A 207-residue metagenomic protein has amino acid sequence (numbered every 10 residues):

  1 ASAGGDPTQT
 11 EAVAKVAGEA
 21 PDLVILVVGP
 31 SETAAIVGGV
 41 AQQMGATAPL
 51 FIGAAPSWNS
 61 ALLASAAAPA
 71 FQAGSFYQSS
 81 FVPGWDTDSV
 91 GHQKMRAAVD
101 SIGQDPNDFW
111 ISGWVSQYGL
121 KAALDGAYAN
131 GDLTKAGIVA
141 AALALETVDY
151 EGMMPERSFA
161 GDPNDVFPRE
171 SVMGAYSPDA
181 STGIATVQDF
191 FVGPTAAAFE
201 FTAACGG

Functional and structural regions predicted by a protein language model:
A1-G45, D86-V90: Extracellular/periplasmic Venus flytrap/periplasmic-binding protein
I36-V37, L120, M173: Residue-level signal for nonpolar/aromatic packing positions in well-ordered secondary structure
V40-Q117, T202-C205: Extracellular/periplasmic periplasmic-binding protein-like sensory domains
Q43, A122-A127: Active-site catalytic microenvironments for nucleophilic, acid-base chemistry
L63, G137-E146: Substrate-binding and catalytic surfaces of secreted/luminal carbohydrate-active proteins
W114-K121, A136: A structural signal for well-ordered alpha-helical segments within the folded catalytic domains of diverse enzymes
D125-A140: Short, charged, surface-exposed loops that flank catalytic or proteolytic processing sites
E146-G207: Solvent-exposed, acidic/polar segments of extracytosolic/periplasmic ligand-binding ectodomains
